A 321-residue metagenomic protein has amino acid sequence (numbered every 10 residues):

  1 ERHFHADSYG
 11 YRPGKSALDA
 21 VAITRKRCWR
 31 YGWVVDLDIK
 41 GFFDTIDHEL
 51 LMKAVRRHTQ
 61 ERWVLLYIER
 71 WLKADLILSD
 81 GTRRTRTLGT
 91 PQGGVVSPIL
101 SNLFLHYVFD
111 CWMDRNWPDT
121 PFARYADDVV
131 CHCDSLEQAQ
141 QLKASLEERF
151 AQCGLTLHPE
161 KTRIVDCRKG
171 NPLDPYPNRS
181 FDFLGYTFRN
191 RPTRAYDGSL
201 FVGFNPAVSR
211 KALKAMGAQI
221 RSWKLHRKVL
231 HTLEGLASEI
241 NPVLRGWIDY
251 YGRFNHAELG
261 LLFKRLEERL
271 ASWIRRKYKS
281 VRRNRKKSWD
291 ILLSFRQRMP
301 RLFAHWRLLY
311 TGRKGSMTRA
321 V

Functional and structural regions predicted by a protein language model:
R2-F4, W33, D47-L50, G81-R84 (+5 more regions): Short acidic (Asp/Glu) and glycine-rich catalytic loops that position anionic groups and cofactors
H3-C167, P175, S180: Conserved polymerase palm-domain catalytic core
A17, V229, L233, N255-L259: Residue-level recognition of alpha-helical structural elements
R62, I99, L103, R210-K214 (+1 more regions): Alpha-helix N-cap/helix-start motif at coil-to-helix transitions, marked by capping-box chemistry
K73, C153-K228: A conserved non-catalytic segment of reverse transcriptases and RNA-directed RNA polymerases corresponding to the late
Y125, T162-G170, I240-V243, G260-E267 (+1 more regions): A glycine-rich phosphate-binding loop feature that marks nucleotide/adenosyl-phosphate handling sites
L236-V281: Non-catalytic, peripheral interaction segments enriched in hydrophobic/basic residues
R265, R269, I274, Y278-V321: Extended C-terminal regions of large enzymes
